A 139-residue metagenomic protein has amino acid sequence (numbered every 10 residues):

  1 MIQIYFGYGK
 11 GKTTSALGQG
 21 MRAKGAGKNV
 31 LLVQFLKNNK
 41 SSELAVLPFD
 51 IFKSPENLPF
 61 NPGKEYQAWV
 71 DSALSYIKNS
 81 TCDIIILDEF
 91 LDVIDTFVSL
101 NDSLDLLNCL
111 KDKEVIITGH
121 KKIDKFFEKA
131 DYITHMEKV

Functional and structural regions predicted by a protein language model:
I2-N79: Conserved P-loop
G7-Y8, F35, D88-F90, T118-H120: Fold-independent oxyanion-binding glycine-rich loops and adjacent beta-strand/coil segments at enzyme active sites
T13, I86, A130: Conserved RecA-like P-loop NTPase ATPase core
N57-F60, Y76, F90-V139: Replace "adjacent to P-loop NTPase cores in ATP/GTP-dependent enzymes" with "adjacent to NTP-binding cores
I84-I85, E114: Hydrophobic "anchor" residues on beta-strands that sit immediately upstream of conserved functional sites
